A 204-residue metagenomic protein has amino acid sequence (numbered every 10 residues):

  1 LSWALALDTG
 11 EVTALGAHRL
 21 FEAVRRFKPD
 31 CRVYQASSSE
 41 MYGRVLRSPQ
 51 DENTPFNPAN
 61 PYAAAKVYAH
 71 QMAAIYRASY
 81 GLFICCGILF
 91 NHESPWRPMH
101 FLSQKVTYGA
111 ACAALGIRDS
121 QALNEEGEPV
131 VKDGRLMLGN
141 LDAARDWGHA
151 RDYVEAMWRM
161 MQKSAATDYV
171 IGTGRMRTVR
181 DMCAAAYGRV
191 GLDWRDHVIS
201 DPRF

Functional and structural regions predicted by a protein language model:
L1-S94, R151, M157-M161, A184 (+1 more regions): N-terminal Rossmann-like NAD(P)+-binding domain of SDR-like oxidoreductases, especially those catalyzing
M99-Q104, G109-F204: C-terminal substrate-binding subdomain of Rossmann-fold SDR/epimerase-dehydratase oxidoreductases
